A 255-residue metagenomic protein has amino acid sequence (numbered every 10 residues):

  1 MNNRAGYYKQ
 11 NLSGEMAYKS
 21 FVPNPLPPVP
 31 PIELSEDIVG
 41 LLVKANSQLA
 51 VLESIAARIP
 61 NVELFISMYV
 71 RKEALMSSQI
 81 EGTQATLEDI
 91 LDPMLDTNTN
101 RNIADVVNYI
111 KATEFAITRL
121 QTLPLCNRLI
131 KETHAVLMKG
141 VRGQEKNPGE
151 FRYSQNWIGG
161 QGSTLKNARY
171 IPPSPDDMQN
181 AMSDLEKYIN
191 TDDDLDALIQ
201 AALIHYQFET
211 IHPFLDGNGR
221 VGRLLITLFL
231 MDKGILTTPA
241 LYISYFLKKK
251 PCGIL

Functional and structural regions predicted by a protein language model:
M1-L255: FIC/Doc superfamily catalytic core
